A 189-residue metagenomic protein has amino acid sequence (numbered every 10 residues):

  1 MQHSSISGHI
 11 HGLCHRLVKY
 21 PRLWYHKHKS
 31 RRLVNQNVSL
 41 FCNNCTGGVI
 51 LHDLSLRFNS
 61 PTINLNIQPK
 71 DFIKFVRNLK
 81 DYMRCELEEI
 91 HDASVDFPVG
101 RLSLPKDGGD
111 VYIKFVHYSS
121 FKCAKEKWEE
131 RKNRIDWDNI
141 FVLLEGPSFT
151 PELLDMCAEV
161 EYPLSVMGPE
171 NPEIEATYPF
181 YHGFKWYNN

Functional and structural regions predicted by a protein language model:
M1-Q36: Membrane-proximal basic amphipathic "stem/tether" segments
H9, L13, F75-N78, M156: Charge-rich, solvent-exposed alpha-helical interaction surfaces
K27-Q36, F41-E145, A176-H182: Positively charged, amphipathic N-terminal segments that serve as targeting/anchoring signals
C45, P147-F149, M167-I174: Short, polar loop motifs at secondary-structure junctions
C123, F149-L153: Active-site-adjacent loop/helix micro-motif of nuclease/hydrolase catalytic cores
I135, L154-E161: Short, conserved loop/helix-junction motifs that constitute active-site signature segments in enzyme catalytic cores
P163-S165: Hydrophobic anchor at the start of a short beta-strand that flanks the dinucleotide cofactor-binding loop
E170-N189: Polybasic, proline/glycine-rich intrinsically disordered low-complexity segments
